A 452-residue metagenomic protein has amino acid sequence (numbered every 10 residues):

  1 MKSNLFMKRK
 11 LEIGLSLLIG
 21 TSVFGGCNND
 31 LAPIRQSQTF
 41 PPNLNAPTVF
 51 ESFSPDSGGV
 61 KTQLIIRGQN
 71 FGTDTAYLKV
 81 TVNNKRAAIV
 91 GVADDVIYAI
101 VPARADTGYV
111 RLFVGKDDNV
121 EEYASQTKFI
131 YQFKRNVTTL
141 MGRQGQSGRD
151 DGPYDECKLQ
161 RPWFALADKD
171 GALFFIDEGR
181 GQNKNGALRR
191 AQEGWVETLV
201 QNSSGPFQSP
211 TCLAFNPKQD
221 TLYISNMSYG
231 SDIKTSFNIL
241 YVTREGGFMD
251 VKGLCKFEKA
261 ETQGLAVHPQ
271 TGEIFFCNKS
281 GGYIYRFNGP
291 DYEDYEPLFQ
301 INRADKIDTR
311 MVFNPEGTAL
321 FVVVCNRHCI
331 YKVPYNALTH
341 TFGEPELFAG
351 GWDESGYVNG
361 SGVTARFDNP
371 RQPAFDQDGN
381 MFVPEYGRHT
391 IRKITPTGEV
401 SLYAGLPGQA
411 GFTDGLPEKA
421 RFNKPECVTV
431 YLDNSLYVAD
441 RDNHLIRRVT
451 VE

Functional and structural regions predicted by a protein language model:
M1-G26: Sec-dependent bacterial lipoprotein signal peptides
C27-T139, A172-F174: Ser/Thr/Pro-rich low-complexity tracts
I66, F133-W163, G179, W195-T211 (+6 more regions): Gly/Pro-rich loop segments of beta-rich domains
A167-D170, F215-Q219, V267-T271, N314-G317 (+2 more regions): Residue-level detector of Asp-centered blade-edge/turn motifs that repeat once per structural unit in beta-propeller
A172-F175, T221-S225, E273-C277, A319-V322 (+2 more regions): Conserved beta-propeller blade signature
G179-N183, S228-I233, G281-G282, R327-H328 (+2 more regions): Short glycine/acidic-enriched loop and turn motifs that connect beta-strands
R189, L240, Y283-Y285, Y331 (+3 more regions): WD40 beta-propeller blade core
N423-E452: Blade-level signature of beta-propeller repeat domains, shared across WD40, Kelch, NHL, RCC1 and BNR/Asp-box propellers
